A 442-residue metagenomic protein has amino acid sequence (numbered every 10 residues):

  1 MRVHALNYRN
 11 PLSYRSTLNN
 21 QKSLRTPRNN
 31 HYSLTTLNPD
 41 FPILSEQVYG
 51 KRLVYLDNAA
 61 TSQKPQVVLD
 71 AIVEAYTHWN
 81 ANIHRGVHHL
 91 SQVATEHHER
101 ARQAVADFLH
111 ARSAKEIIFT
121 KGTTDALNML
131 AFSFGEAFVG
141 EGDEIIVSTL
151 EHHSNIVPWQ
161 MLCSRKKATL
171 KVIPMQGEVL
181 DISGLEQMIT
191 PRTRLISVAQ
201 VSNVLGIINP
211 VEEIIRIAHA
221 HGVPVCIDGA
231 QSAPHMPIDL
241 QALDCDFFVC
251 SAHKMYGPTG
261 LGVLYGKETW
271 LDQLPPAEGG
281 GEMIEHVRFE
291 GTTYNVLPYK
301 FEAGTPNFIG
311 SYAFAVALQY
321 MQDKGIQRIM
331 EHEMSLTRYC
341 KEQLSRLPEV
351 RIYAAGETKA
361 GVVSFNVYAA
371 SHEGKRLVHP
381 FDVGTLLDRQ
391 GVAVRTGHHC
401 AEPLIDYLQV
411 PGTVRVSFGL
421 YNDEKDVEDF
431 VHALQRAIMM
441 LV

Functional and structural regions predicted by a protein language model:
R2-R9, R15, Q21-V442: Pyridoxal 5′-phosphate
